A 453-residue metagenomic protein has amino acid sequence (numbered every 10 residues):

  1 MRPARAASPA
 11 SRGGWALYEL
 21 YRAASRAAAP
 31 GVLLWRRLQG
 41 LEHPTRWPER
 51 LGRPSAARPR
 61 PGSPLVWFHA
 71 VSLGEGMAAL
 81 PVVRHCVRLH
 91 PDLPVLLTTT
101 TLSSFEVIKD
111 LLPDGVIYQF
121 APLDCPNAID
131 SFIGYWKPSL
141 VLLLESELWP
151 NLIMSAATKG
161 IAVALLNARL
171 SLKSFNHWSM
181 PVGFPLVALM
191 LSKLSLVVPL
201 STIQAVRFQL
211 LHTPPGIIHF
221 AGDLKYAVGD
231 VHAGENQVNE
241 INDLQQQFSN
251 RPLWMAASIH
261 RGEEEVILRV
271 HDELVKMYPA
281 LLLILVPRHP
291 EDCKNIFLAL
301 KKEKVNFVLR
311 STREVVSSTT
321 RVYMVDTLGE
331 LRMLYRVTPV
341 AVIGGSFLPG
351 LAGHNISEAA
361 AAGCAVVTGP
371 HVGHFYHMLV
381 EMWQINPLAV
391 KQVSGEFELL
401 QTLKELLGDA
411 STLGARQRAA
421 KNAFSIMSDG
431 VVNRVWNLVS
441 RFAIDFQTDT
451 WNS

Functional and structural regions predicted by a protein language model:
M1-S453: Nucleotide-activated sugar donor-binding and catalytic core shared by glycosyltransferases and related lipid-linked
